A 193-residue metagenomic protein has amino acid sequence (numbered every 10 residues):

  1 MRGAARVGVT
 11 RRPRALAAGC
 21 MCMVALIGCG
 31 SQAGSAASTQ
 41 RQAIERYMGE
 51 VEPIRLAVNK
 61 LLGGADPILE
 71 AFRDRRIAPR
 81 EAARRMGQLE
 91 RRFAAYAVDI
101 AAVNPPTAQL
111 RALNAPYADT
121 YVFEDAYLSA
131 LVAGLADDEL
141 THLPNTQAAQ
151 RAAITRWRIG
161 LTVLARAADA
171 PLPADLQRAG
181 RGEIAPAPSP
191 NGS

Functional and structural regions predicted by a protein language model:
G3-A17: Bacterial N-terminal signal peptides that target proteins for export
A18-M23: Hydrophobic helical h-region of N-terminal Sec-dependent signal peptides in bacterial secretory/periplasmic proteins
L26-G28: C-terminal motif of bacterial Sec signal peptides marking the signal peptidase cleavage site
G30-Q32: Bacterial signal peptide processing site
A37-L89, A126-S193: C-terminal amphipathic alpha-helix
E90-A118, A133-D137, L164-L172: Short, solvent-exposed, charged loop/turn and helix-capping segments that join or cap alpha-helices on peripheral
A115-L128: Heptad-repeat alpha-helical coiled-coil/4-helix-bundle sensor or tether segments in soluble regions
